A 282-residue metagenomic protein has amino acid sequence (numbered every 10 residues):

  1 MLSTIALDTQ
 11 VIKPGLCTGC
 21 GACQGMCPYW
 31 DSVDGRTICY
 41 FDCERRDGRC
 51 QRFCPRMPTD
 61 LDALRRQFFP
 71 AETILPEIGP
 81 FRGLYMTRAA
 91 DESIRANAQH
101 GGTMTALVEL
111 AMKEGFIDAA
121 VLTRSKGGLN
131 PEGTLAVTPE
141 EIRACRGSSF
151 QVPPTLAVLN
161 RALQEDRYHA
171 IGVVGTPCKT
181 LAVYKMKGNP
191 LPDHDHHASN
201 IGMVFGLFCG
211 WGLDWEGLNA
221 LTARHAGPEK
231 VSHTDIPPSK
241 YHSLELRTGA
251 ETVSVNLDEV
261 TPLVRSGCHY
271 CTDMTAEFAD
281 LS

Functional and structural regions predicted by a protein language model:
M1-L7, G19-I38, S148-V152, P237-S254: Short, charged low-complexity linear segments at domain edges
T4, I12, L16-T18, A22-D42 (+2 more regions): Iron-sulfur cluster-binding cysteine motifs and their immediate structural context in ferredoxin-like electron-transfer
L7, Y40-R45, R161-A162, D193-H194: Short, flexible, glycine/charge-rich loop motifs used to bind or transfer phosphoryl groups or to couple energy/partner
D8, P14, I171-V174: Short N-terminal micro-motifs specific to bacterial/archaeal maturation and metal-cluster initiation sites
D8-T9, R45-R46, D258-L263: Secretory-pathway extracellular proteins and peptide precursors enriched for disulfide-bonded cysteines
A63-S282: Iron-sulfur-associated redox domains of electron-transfer enzymes in respiratory and anaerobic energy metabolism
